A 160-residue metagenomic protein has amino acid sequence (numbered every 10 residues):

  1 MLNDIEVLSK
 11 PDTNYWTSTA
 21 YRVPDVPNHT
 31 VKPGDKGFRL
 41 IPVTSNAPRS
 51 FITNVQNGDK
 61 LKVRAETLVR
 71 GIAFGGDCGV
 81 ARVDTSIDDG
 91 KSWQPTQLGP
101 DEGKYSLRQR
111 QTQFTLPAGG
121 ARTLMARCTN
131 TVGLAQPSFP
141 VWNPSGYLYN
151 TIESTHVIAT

Functional and structural regions predicted by a protein language model:
M1-T160: Extended, aromatic/histidine-rich regions of cofactor-dependent oxidoreductases associated with respiratory
